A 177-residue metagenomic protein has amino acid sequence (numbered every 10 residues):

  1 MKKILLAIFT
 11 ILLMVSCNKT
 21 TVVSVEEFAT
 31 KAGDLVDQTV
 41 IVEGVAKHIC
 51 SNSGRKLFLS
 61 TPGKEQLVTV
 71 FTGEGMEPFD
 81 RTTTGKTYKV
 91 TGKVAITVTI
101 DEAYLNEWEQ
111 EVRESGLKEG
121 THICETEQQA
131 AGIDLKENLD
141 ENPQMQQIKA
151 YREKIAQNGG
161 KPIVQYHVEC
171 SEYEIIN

Functional and structural regions predicted by a protein language model:
M1-V15: Sec-dependent bacterial lipoprotein signal peptides
C17-N177: OB-fold and OB-like single-stranded nucleic-acid-recognition modules and their adjacent interaction interfaces
